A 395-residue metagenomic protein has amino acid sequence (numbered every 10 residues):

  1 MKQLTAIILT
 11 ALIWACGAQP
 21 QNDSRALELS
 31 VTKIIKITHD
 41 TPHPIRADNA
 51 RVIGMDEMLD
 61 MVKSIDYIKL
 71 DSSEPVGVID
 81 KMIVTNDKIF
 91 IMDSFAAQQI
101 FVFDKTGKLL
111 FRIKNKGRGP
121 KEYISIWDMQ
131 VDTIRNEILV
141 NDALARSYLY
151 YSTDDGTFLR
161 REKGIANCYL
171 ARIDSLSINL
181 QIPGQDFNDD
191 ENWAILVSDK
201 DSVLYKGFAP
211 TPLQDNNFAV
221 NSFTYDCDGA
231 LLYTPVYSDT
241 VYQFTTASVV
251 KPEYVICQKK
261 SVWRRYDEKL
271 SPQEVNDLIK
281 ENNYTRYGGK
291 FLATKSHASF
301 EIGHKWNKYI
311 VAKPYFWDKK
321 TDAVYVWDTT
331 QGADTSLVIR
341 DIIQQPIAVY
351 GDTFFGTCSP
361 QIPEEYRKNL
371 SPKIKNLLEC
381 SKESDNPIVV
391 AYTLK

Functional and structural regions predicted by a protein language model:
W14-A15: C-terminal motif of bacterial Sec signal peptides marking the signal peptidase cleavage site
N22-K69: Blade/loop signatures of beta-propeller domains
P44, K88-S94, N136-D142, S175-N188 (+4 more regions): Short beta-strand elements that form the blades of beta-propeller/WD-repeat-like and other beta-sheet-rich scaffold
L70-V78, K108-R135, D142: Blade-loop segments of beta-propeller domains
S73-P75, K114-E122, E162-Y169, P210-D215 (+2 more regions): Short coil/turn segments at the loop-to-beta-strand junctions that recur within blades of beta-propeller repeat folds
G77-K81, I124-M129, I165-I173, D215-F223 (+2 more regions): Repeated scaffold domains used in trafficking and secretory/extracellular systems, primarily beta-propellers
Y123-I126, N141-E191, Y205-L213: Asp-box/WD-like beta-propeller blade repeats and closely related beta-sheet repeat scaffolds
E253-I279, K320-G351: Conserved blade-ending motifs and adjacent loop-strand segments that build the rim/top face of beta-propeller domains
